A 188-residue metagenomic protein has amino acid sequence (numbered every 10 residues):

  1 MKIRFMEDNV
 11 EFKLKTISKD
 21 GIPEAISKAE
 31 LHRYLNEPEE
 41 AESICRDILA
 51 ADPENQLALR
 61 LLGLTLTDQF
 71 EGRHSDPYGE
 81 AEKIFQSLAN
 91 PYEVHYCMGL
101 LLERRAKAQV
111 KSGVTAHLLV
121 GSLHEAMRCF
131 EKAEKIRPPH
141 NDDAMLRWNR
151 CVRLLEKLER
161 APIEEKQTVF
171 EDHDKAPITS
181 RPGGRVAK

Functional and structural regions predicted by a protein language model:
K2-F12, K135, P139-K188: Terminal, low-structured helical/coil segments at or just beyond the last alpha-helical repeat
F5-E24, Q86, H117: TPR-adjacent "capping" and linker segments in tetratricopeptide-repeat scaffold/adaptor proteins
K15, L49, E134-K135: Short coil/turn linkers that connect adjacent helices within long alpha-helical scaffolds, especially alpha-solenoid
K19-E24, D52-L66, N90-S112, D142-L154: Amphipathic alpha-helical repeat scaffolds of TPR domains
D20-D47, S112-G113: Alpha-helical segment of the N-proximal tetratricopeptide repeat
P38-A41, D47-K83: Acidic (E/D-rich), amphipathic helical modules within compact regulatory domains
A51, I84-L88, I136: Structural marker of alpha-solenoid helical repeat scaffolds
L66-S87, L100-K132, K157-E171: Short coil/linker segments at helix-helix boundaries
